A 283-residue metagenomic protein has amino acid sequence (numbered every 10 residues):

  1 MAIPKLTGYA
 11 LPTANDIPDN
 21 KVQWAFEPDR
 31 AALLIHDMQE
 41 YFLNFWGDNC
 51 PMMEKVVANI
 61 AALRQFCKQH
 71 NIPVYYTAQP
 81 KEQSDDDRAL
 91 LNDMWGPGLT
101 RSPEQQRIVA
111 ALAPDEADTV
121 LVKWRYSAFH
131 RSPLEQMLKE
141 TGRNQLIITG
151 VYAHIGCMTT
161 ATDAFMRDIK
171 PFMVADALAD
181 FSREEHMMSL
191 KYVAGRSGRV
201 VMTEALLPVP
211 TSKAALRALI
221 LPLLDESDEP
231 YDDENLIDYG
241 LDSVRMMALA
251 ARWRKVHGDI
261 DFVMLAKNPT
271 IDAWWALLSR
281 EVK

Functional and structural regions predicted by a protein language model:
M1-A32, A62, Q69-H70, G96-T211: Active-site-adjacent betaalpha module
P28-F66, Y75: Short, contiguous, helix-prone interaction/anchoring segments in small proteins
M38, Q79, D176: Active-site loop/turn elements of alpha/beta-hydrolase fold enzymes, especially the short glycine-/histidine-rich
V56, I60, C157, M246: Aromatic/hydrophobic pocket-lining residues that form the small-molecule binding cavity in soluble enzyme cores
C67-Q83: Von Willebrand factor
V74, P171, I260: Hydrophobic anchor at the start of a short beta-strand that flanks the dinucleotide cofactor-binding loop
Q83-R101: Acidic/polar short surface loop at catalytic or gating sites that assists cofactor/ion binding and chemistry
T211-K283: Phosphopantetheine-dependent thiolation modules in NRPS/PKS and related acyl-activating systems
